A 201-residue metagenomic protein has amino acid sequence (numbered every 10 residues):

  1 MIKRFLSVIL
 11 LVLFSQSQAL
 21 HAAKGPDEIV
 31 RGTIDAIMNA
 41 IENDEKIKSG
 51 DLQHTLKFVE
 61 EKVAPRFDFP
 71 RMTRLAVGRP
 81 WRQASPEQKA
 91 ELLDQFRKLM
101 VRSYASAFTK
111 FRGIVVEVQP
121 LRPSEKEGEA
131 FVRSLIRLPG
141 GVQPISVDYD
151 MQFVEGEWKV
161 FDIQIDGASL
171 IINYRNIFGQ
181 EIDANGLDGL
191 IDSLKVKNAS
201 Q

Functional and structural regions predicted by a protein language model:
M1-L6: Bacterial N-terminal signal peptides that target proteins for export
S7-Q16: Bacterial N-terminal signal peptides
Q16-A22: Sec/Tat signal peptide C-region and signal peptidase I cleavage site
K24-Y104: Early exported N-terminus immediately downstream of N-terminal targeting peptides
N39, N43-G50, H54, Q83-E87 (+6 more regions): Surface-exposed, polar/charged faces of alpha-helical domains in mature secreted/periplasmic/lumenal proteins
R102-I145, K197-Q201: Surface-exposed, charged secondary-structure patches
P144-I172: Short beta-strand edge/turn micro-motifs at domain boundaries
D162-Q201: Low-complexity, intrinsically disordered terminal/linker segments enriched in charged and Gly/Pro repeats
